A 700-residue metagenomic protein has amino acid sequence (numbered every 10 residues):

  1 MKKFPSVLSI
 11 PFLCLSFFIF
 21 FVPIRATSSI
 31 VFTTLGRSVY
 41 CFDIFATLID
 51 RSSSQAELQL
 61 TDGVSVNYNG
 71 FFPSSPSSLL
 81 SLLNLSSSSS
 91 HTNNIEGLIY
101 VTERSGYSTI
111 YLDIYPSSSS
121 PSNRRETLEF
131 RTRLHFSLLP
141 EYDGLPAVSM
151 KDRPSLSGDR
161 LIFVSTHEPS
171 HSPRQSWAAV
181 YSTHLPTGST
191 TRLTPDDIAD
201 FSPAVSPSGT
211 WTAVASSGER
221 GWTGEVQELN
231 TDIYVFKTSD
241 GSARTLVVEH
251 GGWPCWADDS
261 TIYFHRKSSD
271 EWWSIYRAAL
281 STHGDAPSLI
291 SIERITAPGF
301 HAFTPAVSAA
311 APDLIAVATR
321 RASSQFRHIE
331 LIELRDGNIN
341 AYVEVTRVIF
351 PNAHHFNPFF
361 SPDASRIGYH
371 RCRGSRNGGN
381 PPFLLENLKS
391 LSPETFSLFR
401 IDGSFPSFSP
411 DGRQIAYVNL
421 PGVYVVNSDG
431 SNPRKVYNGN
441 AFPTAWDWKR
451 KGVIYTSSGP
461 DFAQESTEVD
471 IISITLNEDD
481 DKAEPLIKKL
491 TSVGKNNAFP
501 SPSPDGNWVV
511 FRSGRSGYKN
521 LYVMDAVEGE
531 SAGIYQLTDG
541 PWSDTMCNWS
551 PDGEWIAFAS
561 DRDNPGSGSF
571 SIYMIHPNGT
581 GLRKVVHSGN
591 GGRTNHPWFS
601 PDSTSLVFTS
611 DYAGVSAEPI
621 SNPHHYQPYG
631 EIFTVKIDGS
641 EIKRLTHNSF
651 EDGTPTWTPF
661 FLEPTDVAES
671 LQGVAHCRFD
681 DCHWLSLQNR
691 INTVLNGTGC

Functional and structural regions predicted by a protein language model:
K2-C700: Sequence signature of WD/YWTD-type beta-propeller architectures
